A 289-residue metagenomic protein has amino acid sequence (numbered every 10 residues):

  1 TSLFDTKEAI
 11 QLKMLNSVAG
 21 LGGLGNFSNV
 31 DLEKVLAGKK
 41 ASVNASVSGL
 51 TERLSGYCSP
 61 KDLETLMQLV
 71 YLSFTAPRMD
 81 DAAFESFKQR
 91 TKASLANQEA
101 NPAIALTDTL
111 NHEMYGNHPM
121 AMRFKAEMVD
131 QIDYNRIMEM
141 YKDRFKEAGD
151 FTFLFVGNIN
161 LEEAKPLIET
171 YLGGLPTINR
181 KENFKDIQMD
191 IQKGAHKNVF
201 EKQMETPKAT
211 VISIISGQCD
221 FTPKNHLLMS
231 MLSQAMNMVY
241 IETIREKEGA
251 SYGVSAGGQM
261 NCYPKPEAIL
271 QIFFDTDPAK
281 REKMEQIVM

Functional and structural regions predicted by a protein language model:
T1-G20, L24-A76, K88-A96, N101-Q131 (+3 more regions): M16 family metallopeptidases and their MPP-like homologs
N44-S46, M79-S86, I178-K181: Surface-exposed patches in mature extracellular/periplasmic domains of secreted proteins
L72-M79, T170-N179, M289: A common structural junction motif
N117, E147, T152-A209, I215-G217: An aromatic/glycine/proline-enriched structural segment found at the starts of mature extracellular/organellar domains
Y134: Phosphate-interacting basic helix/loop segments used at nucleotide- and nucleic-acid interfaces
S233, E242: Long, His/Glu/Asp-enriched segments that create or flank divalent metal/ion-associated functional microenvironments
M236-N237: Short Ser/Thr-interspersed hydrophobic loop/turn segments at strand-loop and sheet-helix junctions that line or gate
